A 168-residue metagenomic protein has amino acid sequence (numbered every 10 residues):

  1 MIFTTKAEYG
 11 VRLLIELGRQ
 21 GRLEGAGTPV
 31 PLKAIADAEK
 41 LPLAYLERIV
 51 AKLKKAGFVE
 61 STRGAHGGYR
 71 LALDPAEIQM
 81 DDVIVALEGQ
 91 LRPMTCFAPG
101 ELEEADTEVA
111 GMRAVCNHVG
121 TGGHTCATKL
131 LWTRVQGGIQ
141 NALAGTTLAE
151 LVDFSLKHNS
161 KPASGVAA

Functional and structural regions predicted by a protein language model:
M1-L14: Short alpha-helical segments that sit at the start of domains
R12-E16, Q20-L23, A86: Short amphipathic alpha-helical elements of helix-turn-helix/winged-helix folds
P29-K40: A short alpha-helical element within helix-turn-helix/winged-helix DNA-binding domains across DNA-binding proteins
D37, K54-K55: Alpha-helical residues within the helix-turn-helix
A44: Key DNA-contact positions within bacterial/archaeal DNA-binding proteins
F58-H66, R70-A72: Beta-hairpin "wing" of winged helix-turn-helix
L73-A168: Non-DNA-binding regulatory cores of transcription-related proteins, predominantly C-terminal effector-binding
